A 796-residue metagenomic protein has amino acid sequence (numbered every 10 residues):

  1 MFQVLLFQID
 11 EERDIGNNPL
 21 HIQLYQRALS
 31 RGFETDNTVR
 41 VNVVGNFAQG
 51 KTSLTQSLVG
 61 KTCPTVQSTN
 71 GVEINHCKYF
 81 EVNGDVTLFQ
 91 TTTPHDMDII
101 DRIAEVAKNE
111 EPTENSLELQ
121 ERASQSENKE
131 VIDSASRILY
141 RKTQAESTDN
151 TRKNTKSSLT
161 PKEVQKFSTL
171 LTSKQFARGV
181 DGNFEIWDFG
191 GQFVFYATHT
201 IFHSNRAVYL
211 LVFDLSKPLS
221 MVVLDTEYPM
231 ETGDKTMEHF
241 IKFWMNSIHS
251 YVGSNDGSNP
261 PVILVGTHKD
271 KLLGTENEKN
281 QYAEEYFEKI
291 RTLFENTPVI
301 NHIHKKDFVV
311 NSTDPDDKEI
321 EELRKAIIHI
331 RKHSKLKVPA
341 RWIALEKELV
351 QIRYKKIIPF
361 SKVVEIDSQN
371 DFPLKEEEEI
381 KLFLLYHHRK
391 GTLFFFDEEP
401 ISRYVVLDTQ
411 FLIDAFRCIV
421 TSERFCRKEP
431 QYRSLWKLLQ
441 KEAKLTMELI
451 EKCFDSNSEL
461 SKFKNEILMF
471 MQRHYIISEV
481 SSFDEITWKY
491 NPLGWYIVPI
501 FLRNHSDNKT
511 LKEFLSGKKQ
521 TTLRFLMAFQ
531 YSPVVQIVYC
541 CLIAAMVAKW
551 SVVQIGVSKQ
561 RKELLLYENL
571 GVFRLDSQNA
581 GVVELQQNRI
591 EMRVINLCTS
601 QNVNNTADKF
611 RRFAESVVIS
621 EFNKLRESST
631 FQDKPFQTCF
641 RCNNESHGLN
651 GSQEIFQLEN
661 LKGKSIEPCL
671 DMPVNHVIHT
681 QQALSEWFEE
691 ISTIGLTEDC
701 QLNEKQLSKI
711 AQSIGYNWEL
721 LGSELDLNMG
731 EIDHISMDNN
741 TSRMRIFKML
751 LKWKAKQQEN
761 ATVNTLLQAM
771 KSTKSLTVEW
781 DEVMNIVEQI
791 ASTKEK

Functional and structural regions predicted by a protein language model:
L5-G32: N-terminal pre-Walker A segment at the start of P-loop NTPase domains
R27-T38, N42, T52-E73, F80-T87 (+7 more regions): Extended, non-catalytic interaction/assembly segments in eukaryotic proteins
N46: P-loop (Walker A) phosphate-binding loop of NTP-binding proteins
Q49: ATP-binding Walker
G182-F184: Short, basic, glycine/proline-bearing loop/turn elements
E399-T421, C700-S708, N717-K796: Alpha-helical death-domain superfamily interaction modules
